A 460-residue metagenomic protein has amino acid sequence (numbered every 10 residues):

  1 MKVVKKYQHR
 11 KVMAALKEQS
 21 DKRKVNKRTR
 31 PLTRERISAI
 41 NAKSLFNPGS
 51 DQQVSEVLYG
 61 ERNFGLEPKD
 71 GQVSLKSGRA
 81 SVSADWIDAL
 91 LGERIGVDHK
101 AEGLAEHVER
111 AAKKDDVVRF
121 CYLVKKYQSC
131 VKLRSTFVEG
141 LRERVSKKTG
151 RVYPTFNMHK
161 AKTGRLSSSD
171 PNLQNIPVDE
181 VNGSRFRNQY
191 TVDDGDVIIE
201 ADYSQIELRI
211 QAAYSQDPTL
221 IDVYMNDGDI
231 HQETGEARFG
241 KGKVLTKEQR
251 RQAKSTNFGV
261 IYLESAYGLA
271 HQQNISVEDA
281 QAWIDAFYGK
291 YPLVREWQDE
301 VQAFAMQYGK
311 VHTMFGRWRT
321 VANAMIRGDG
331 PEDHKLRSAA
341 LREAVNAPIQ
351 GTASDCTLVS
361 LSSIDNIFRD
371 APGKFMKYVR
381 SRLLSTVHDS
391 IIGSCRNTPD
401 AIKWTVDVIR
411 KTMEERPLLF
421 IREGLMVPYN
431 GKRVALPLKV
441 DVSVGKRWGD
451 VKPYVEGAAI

Functional and structural regions predicted by a protein language model:
M1-I460: Conserved catalytic core of nucleotide polymerization and phosphodiester-bond processing enzymes
